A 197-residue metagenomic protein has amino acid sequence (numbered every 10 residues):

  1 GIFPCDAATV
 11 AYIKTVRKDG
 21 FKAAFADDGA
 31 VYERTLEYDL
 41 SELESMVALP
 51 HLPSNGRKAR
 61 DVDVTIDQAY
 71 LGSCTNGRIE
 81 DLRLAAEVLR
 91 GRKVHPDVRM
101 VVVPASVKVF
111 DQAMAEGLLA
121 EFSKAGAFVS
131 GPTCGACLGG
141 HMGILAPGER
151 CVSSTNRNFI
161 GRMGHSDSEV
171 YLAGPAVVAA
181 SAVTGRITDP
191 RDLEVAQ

Functional and structural regions predicted by a protein language model:
G1-Q197: Fe-S-dependent hydro-lyases/dehydratases of central metabolism
